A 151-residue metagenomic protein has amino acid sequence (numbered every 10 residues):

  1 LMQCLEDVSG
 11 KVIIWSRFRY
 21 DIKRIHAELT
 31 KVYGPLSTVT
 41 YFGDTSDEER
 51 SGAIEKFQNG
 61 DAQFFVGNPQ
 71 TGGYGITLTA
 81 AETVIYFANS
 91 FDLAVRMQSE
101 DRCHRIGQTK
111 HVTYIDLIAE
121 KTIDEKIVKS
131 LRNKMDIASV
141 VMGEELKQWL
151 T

Functional and structural regions predicted by a protein language model:
L1-I14: Conserved interdomain hinge at the start of the Helicase C-terminal
E6-D7, E55-G60, I76-L78: Conserved catalytic network of the ASCE P-loop NTPase/AAA+ motor domain
I13-W15, K23-H26, T30-G72: Conserved helicase ATPase core of P-loop NTP-dependent helicases/translocases
F18-I22, T45-S46, T71-G72, S90-D92 (+2 more regions): Short, solvent-exposed loop/turn segments at secondary-structure junctions
I22-H26, R50-S51, Q63-Y114: SF2 helicase motor core recognition
T40, Y86, D116-I118: Structural signal for conserved beta-strand scaffold positions within catalytic alpha/beta enzyme cores
F91-T151: A conserved SF2-helicase RecA2
